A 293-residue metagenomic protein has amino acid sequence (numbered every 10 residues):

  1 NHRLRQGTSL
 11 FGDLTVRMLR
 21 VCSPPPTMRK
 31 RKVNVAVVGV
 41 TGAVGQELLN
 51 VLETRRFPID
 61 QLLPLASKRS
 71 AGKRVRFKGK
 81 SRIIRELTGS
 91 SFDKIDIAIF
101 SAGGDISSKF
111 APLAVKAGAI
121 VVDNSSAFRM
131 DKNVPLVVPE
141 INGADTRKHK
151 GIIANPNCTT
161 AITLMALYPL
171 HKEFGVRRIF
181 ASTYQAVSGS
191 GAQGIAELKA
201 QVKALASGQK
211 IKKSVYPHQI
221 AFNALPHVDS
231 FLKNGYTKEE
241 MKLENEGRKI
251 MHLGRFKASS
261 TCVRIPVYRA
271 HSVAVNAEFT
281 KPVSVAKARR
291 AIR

Functional and structural regions predicted by a protein language model:
H2-R3, L14: Short hydrophobic targeting helices and cationic amphipathic motifs that mediate membrane/organellar targeting
D13, P26-T27: Low-complexity, intrinsically disordered segments with a bias for serine/threonine
M28-I220, R255-K257, K281, V285 (+1 more regions): N-terminal Rossmann-like NAD(P) cofactor-binding subdomain of oxidoreductases, focused on the glycine-rich
P217-Y268: Oxyanion-binding "anion nests"
R255-R293: C-terminal active-site/capping subdomain that shapes the small-molecule cofactor and substrate pocket of enzyme
